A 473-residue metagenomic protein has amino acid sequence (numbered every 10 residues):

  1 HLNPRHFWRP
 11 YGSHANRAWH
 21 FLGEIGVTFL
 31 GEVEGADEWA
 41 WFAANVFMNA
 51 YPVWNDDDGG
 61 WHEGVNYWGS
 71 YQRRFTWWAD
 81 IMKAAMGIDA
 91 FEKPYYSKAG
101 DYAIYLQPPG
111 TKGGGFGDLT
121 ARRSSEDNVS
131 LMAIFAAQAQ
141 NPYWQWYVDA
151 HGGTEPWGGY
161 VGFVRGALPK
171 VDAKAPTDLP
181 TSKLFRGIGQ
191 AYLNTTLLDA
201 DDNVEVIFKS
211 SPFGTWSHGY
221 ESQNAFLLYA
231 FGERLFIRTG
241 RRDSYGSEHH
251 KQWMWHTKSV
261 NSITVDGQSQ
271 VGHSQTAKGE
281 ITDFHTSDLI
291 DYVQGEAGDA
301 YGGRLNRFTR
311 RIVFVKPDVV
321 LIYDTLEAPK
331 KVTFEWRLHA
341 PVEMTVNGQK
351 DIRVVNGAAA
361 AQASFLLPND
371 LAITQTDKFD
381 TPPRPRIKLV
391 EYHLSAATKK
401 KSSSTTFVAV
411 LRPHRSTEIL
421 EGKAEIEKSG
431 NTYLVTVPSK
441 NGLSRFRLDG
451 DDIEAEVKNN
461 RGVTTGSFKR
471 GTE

Functional and structural regions predicted by a protein language model:
H1-K112: Aromatic-lined, polymer-binding surfaces characteristic of secreted/periplasmic polysaccharide-degrading enzymes
H1-L2, W41-N55, D201-E205, G303 (+1 more regions): Active-site-adjacent bridging/hinge elements
F29, Y67-L235, T286, I290 (+2 more regions): Carbohydrate-active enzyme catalytic cores, enriched for enzymes that act on polyanionic acidic polysaccharides
L30-E34, D199, R415: Alpha-helix capping and inter-helical loop/turn segments
G59-V65, M86-D89, P212-G214, S247-K251 (+1 more regions): Active-site rim elements
F236-R241: Catalytic Cys-His active-site segments of thiol-dependent hydrolases/isopeptidases
R242-E473: CBM-like, beta-strand-rich accessory domains located in the C-terminal region of large, secreted polysaccharide-active
